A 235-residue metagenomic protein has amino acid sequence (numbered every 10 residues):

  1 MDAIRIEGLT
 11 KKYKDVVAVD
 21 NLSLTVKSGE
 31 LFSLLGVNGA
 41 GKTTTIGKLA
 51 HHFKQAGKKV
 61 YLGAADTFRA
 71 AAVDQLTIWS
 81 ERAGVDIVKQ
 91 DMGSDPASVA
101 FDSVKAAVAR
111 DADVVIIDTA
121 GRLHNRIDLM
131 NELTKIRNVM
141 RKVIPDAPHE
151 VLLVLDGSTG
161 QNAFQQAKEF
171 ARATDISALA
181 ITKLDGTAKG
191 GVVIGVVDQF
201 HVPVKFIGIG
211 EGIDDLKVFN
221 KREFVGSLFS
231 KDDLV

Functional and structural regions predicted by a protein language model:
I6-L9: Conserved catalytic Walker-motif region of ABC-type ATPase nucleotide-binding domains
Y13-V16: Conserved A-loop
F32-S33: Short beta-strand immediately N-terminal to the Walker A/P-loop
G36: The Walker A (P-loop) glycine that initiates the GxxxxGKT/S ATP-binding motif of P-loop NTPases
G39-V235: P-loop/Walker A NTP-binding module and the surrounding RecA-like catalytic core of P-loop NTPases
